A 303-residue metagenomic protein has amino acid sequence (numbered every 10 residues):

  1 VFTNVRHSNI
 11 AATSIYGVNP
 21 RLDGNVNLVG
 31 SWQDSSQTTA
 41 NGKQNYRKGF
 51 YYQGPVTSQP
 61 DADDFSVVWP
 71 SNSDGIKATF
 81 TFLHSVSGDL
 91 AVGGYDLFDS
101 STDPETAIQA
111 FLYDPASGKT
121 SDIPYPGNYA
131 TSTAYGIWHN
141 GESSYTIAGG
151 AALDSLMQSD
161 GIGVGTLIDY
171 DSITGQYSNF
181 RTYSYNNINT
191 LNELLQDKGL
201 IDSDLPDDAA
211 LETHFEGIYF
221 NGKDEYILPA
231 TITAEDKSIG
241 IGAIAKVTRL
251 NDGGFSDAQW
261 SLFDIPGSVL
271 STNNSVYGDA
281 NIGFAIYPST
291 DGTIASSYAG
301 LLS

Functional and structural regions predicted by a protein language model:
V1-S303: Residue-level hotspots at or immediately adjacent to binding/recognition sites across diverse folds
